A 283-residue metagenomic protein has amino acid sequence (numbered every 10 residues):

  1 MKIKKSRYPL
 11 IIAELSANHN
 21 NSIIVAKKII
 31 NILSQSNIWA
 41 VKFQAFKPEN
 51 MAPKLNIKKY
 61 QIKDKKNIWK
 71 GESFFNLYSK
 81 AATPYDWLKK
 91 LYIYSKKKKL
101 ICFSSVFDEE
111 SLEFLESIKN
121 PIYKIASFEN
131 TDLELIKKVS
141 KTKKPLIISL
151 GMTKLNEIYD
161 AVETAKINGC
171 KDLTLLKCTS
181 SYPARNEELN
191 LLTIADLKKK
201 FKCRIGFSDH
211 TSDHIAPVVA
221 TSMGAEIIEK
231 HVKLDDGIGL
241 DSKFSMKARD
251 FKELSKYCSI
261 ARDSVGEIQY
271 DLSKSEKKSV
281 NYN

Functional and structural regions predicted by a protein language model:
M1-N283: Catalytic cores and adjacent flexible loops of soluble metabolic enzymes that perform enolate/carbanion chemistry on
